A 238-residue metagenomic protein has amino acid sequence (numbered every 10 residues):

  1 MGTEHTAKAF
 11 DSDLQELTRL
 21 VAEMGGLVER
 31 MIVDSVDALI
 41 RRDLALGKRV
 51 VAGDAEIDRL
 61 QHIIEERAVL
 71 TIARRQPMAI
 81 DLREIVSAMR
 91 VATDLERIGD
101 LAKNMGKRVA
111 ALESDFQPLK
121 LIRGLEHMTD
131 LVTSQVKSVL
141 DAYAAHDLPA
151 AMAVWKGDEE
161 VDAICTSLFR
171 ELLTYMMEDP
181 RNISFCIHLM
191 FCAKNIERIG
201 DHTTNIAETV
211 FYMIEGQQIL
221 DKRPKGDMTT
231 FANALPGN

Functional and structural regions predicted by a protein language model:
M1-N238: Cytosolic, long alpha-helical scaffolding segments
